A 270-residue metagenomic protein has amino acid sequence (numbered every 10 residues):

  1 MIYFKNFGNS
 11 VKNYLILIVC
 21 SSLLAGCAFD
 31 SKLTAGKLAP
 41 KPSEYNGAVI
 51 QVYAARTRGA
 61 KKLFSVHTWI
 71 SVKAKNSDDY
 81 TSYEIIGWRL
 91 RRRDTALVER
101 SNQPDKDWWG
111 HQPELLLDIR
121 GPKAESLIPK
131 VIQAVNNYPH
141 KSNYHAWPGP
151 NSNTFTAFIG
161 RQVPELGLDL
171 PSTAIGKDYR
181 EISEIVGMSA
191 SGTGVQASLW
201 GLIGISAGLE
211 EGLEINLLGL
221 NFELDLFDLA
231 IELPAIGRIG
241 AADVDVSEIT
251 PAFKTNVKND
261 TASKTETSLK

Functional and structural regions predicted by a protein language model:
M1-S10: N-terminal secretory signal peptides that target proteins for export/translocation
G8, V19-C20, T261, E266: Intrinsically disordered, low-complexity segments
Y14-A25: Bacterial N-terminal signal peptides
A28-A35, N137-K270: Activation targets extended, charge/polar-rich intrinsically disordered C-terminal tails
D30-L38, S43-D118, K141, N221-I236: Glycine-rich catalytic cores of cysteine/serine-nucleophile enzymes that process amide/ester linkages in cell-envelope
A54-R56, N76, E84-R89, P113 (+6 more regions): A mature extracytoplasmic/lumenal domain signature
Q103-P164: Mid-length scaffold segments of soluble, non-membrane domains
